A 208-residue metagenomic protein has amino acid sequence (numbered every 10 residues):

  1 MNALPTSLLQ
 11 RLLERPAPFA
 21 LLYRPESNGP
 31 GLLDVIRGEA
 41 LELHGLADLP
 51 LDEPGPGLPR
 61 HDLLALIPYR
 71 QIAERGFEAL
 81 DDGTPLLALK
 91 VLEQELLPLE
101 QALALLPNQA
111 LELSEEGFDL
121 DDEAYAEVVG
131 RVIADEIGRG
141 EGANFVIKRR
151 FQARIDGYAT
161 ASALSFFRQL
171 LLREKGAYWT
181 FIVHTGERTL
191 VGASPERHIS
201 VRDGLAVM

Functional and structural regions predicted by a protein language model:
M1-L8: Short, Gly/Pro- and small/polar-rich lid/capping loops
T6, Q109-E116, F167, V183: Generic preference for well-ordered secondary structure
L8-Q10, V132-I133, E187-R188, E196: Generic recognition of flexible, low-complexity loop/linker segments
P16-A40, R149-M208: An anion-binding catalytic pocket shared by soluble metabolic enzymes
R24-N28, R37-A161, D203: Non-catalytic accessory segments adjacent to catalytic cores
